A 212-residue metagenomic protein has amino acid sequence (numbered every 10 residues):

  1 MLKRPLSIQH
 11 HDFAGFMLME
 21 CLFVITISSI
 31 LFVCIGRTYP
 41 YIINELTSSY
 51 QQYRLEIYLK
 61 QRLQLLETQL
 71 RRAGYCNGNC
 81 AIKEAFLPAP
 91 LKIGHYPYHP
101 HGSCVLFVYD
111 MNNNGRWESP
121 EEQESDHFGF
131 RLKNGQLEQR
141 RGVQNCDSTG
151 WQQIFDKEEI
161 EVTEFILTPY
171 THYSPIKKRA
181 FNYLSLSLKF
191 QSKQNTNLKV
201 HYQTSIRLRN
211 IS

Functional and structural regions predicted by a protein language model:
M1-F16: N-terminal leader/signal peptides at the extreme start of proteins
F13-R72: Aliphatic-rich helix starts adjacent to a transmembrane/signal segment
S28, G74, N113-W117: Glycine-centered small-residue hotspots that permit tight backbone geometry or close packing
I43, L87-P88: Eukaryotic intrinsically disordered, low-complexity regulatory linkers and tails enriched in Ser/Thr/Pro
R72, C76-C80, K92: Extracellular glycan-recognition surfaces and repeat-rich motifs
G78, I82-A85, V105-L106: Extended, compositionally biased eukaryotic interaction scaffolds
P88-Y173: Type IV pilin-like appendage domain
G150-S212: Short linear sequence signals and composition-biased patches located at protein termini or domain-edge surfaces
